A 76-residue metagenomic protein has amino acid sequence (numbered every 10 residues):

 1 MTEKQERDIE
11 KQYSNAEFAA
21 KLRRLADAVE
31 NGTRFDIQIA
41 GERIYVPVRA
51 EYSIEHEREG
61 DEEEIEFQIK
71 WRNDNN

Functional and structural regions predicted by a protein language model:
T2-D8, R34-Q38, E42-N76: N-terminal intrinsically disordered, cationic/polar leader segments that include organellar targeting peptides
E10-N15: Anionic N-terminal interaction surfaces
